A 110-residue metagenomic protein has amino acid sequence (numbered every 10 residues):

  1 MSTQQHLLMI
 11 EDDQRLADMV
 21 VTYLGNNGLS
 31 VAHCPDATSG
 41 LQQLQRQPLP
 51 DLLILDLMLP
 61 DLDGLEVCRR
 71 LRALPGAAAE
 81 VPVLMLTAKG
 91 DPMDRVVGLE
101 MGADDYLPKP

Functional and structural regions predicted by a protein language model:
M1-P110: N-terminal/domain-start alpha-helical segments
